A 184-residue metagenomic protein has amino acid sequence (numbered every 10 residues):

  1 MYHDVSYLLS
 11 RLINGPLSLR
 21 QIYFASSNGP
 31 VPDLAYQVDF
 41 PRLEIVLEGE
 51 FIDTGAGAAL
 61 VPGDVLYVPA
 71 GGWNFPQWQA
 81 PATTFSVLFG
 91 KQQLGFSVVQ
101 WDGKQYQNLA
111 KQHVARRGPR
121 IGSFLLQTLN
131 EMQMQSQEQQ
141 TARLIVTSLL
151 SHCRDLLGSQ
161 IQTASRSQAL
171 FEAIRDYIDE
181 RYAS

Functional and structural regions predicted by a protein language model:
M1-L60, W78: Generic protein-terminus/edge-of-domain signal
M1-Y23, V65-Q137, L150-G158: A hydrophobic/aromatic-rich effector-binding and dimerization subdomain of bacterial HTH-type transcriptional regulators
P32-L34, G57, Q137-Q139, Q160-A164: Hydrophobic/aromatic-rich alpha-helical bundle segments in the mid-to-C-terminal region
F40, P81, S165-Q168: Short, conserved loop/turn and helix-capping segments at secondary-structure boundaries that abut family-defining
R42, T84, S184: Broad gene-expression machinery/nucleic-acid interaction feature
E44, L125-M132, A142, V146-R154 (+1 more regions): Hydrophobic alpha-helical core bundles mediating ligand binding, dimerization, or RNAP-core interactions
L47, R154, D179-A183: Short, locally clustered residues in the helix-turn-helix/winged-helix DNA-binding domain
G118-G122, A142-V146, Q162-S184: A short, Lys/Arg-enriched amphipathic alpha-helix from helix-turn-helix/homeodomain DNA-binding modules
